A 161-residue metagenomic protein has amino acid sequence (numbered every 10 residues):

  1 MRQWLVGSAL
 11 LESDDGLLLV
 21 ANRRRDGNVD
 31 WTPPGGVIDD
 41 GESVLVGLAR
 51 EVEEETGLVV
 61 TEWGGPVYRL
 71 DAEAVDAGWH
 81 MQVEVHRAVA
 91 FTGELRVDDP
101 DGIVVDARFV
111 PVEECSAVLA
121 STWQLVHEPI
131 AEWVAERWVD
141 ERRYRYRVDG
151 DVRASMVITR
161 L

Functional and structural regions predicted by a protein language model:
M1-L18, V37-D39, R69: Conserved N-terminal beta-strand and adjoining loop/helix that marks the start of the Nudix/MutT-like hydrolase domain
L5-G7, D15, M81-E84, V105 (+1 more regions): Change "...and in nucleic-acid phosphodiester-cleaving endonucleases..." to "...and in nucleic-acid processing enzymes
S13, R24, V75: Acidic surface patches and DE-rich sequence motifs
G16-E54: Conserved Nudix-box catalytic region and its N-terminal flanking loop in Nudix hydrolases and closely related
N28-W31, G102-L161: Nudix hydrolase/Nudix homology domain
I38-E62, D71-L125, T159-L161: Unchanged
